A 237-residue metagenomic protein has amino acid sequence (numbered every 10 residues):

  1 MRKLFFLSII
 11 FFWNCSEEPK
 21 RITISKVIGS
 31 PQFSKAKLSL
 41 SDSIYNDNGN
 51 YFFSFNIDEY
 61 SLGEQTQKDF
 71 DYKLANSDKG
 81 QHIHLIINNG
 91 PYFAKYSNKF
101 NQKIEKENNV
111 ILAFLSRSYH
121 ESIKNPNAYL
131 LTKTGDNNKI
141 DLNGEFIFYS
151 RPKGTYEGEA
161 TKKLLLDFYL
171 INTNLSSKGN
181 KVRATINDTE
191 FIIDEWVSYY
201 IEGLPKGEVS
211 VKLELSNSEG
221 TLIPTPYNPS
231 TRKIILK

Functional and structural regions predicted by a protein language model:
M1-K26: Bacterial Sec-dependent N-terminal signal peptides
E18-N48, T134-G158: Short, compositionally biased P/S/T/A/G/V-rich stretches that sit at domain boundaries
N46-F53, Q65-D71, G158-D167: Short coil/turn motif common to extracellular beta-sandwich-like domains
Y51, F55, E107-R117, F168 (+1 more regions): Short, well-structured beta-strand segments within conserved domains
Y60-H82, I171-A184: Solvent-exposed loop/turn segments flanking beta-strands in beta-repeat/beta-sandwich domains
G90-S97, D188-W196: Short beta-strand segments within Ig-like beta-sandwich modules, predominantly Fibronectin type-III
E107, L112-L164: Surface-exposed beta-loop interaction hotspot
S116-N125, F191, S216-T225: Short acidic/polar inter-strand loop motif in beta-rich domains
